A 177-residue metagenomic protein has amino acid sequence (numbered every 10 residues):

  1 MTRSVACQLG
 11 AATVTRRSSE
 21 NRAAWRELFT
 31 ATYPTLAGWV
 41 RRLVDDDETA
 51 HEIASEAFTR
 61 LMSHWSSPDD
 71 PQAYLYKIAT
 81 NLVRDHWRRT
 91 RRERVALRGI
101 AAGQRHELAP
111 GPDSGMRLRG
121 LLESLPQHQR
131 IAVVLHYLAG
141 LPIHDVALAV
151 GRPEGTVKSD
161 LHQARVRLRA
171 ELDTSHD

Functional and structural regions predicted by a protein language model:
A12-G38, E48, S66: A short, charge-rich alpha-helical start-of-domain segment used by transcription regulators
Y33, A37, F58, P126 (+2 more regions): C-terminal flanking helix
G38, E52-T59, D69-N81: Structural recognition of an alpha-helix C-terminal capping motif at a helix-to-coil junction
S63, D70, T80-G99: Arg/Lys-rich amphipathic alpha helix in sigma70-family domain 2
T80, V150-T174: DNA-recognition helix of helix-turn-helix
E93-L122, P142: Internal acidic/polar
E123, Q127-H128, A139-T156, R167: Helix-turn-helix DNA-binding module
A132-H136: A short pre-motif secondary-structure segment
